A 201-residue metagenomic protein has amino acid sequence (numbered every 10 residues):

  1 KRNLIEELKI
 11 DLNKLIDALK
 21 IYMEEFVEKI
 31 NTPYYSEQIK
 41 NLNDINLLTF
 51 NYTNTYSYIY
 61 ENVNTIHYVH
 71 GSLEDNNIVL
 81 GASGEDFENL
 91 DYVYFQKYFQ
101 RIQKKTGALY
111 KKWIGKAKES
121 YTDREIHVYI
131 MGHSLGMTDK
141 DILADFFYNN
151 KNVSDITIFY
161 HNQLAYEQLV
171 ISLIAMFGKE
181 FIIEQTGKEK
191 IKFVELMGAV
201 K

Functional and structural regions predicted by a protein language model:
K1-L109: Extended, H/D-rich, highly charged conserved domains that either
Y35-N41, G115-T122: Short boundary motifs at domain starts and secondary-structure transition points
V63, K116-K201: SIR2/sirtuin-family catalytic core signature
I102-G115, S134-T138: A general structural motif
